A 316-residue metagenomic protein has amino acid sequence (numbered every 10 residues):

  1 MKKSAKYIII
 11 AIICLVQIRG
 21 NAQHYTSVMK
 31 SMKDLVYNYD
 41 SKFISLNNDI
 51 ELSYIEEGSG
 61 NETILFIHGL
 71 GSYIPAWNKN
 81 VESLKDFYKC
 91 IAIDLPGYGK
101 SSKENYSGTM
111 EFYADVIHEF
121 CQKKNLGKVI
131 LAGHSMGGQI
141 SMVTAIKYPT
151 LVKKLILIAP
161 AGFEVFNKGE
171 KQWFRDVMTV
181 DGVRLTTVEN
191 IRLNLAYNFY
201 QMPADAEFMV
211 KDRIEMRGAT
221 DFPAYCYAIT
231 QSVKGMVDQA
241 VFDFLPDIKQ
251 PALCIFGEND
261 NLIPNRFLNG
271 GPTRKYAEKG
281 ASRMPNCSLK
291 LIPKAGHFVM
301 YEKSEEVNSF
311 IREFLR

Functional and structural regions predicted by a protein language model:
K2-A5, I9-E62, F87-Y88, P285-S288 (+1 more regions): Alpha/beta-hydrolase fold catalytic core
N47-N48, I55, L95-A132, S309: Active-site loop/oxyanion-hole signature of alpha/beta-hydrolase fold enzymes
I50, I55-K100: Conserved HGGG/HGGXW glycine-rich cap/lid loop of the alpha/beta-hydrolase fold
G133, G137, S141: Gly/Ala-rich beta-loop-alpha elbow adjacent to hydrolase catalytic centers
M142-I146, K153-T186: Flexible "cap/lid" loop of the alpha/beta hydrolase fold
L185-P246: Conserved alpha/beta-hydrolase catalytic His-Asp/Glu region
D247-A295: Conserved loop-alpha-helix segment in the C-terminal half of the alpha/beta-hydrolase fold that carries the catalytic
R283-R316: Catalytic active-site module of serine/aspartate enzymes centered on a nucleophile-bearing elbow/loop
